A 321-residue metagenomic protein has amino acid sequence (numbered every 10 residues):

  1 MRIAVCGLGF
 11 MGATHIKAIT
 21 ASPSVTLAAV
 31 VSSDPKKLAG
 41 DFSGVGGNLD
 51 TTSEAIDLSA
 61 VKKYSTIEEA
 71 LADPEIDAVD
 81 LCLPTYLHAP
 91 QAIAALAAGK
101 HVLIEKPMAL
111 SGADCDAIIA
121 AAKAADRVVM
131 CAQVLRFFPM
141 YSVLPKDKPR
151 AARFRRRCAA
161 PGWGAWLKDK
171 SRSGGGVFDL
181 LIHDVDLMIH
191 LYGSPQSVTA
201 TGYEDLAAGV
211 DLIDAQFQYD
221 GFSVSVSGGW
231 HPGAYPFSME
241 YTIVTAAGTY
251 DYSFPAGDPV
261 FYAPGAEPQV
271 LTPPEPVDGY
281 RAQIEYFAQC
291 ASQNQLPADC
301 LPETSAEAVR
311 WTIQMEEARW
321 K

Functional and structural regions predicted by a protein language model:
M1-A55: N-terminal Rossmann-like dinucleotide-binding module
E54-I119: Beta-loop-alpha module in the N-terminal Rossmann-like domain of NAD(P)-dependent dehydrogenases, especially those
V61, A98-K100, A125-R127, G221-F222: A short helix->loop->beta-strand "cap" motif at the edges of active sites that frequently abuts
A78-D80, Y286-K321: C-terminal helix-rich "cap/oligomerization" subdomain common to oxidoreductases
I104, V129-C131, Y252: Hydrophobic residues in well-ordered beta-strands that form the structural core
V128, L135-T201, L206: Predominantly a Rossmann-like dinucleotide-binding segment in NAD(P)-dependent oxidoreductases
D179, V185-D258, P274, I284-Q295 (+1 more regions): Contiguous beta-strand/loop segments that form the cofactor/metal-binding neighborhood of enzyme cores
